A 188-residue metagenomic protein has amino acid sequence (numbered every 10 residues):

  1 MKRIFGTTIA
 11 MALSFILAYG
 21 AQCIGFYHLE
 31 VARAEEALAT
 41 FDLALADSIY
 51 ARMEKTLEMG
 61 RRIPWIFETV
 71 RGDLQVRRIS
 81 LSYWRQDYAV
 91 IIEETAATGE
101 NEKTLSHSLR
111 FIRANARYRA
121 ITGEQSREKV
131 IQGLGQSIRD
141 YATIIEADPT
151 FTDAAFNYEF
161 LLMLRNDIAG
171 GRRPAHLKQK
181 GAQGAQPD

Functional and structural regions predicted by a protein language model:
R3-C23: Hydrophobic membrane-insertion alpha-helices, especially the h-region of bacterial N-terminal signal peptides
F5-M11, T150-D188: Terminal, low-structured helical/coil segments at or just beyond the last alpha-helical repeat
I16-F41, L45: Transmembrane signal-anchor/signal-peptide helices with a preference for the extracytoplasmic
H28, A32, V70-L81, S108 (+3 more regions): "A position-specific structural signal for the A-helix of alpha-solenoid helical repeats
D42-A46, S82, I121-G133: Short coil/turn connectors between adjacent alpha-helices in alpha-solenoid helical repeat scaffolds
I49-A97: Extracytoplasmic/periplasmic/luminal assembly and interaction segments in envelope/secretory/respiratory proteins
E54, R61, G72, W84-Q86 (+4 more regions): Short coil/turn linking the two alpha-helices of tandem helical-hairpin repeats
E58, K103-T104, P149: Short coil turns that delineate tetratricopeptide repeat
